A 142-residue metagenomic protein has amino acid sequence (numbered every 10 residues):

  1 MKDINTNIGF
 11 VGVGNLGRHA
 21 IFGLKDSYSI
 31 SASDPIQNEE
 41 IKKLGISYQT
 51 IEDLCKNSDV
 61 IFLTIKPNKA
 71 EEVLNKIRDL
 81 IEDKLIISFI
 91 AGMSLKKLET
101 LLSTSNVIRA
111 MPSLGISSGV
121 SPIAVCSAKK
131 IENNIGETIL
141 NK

Functional and structural regions predicted by a protein language model:
M1-D53, V120-S121: NAD(P)+-binding Rossmann beta1-loop-alpha1 motif at the extreme N-terminus of oxidoreductases
S27-Y28, G45, S58, D83 (+1 more regions): Short, well-ordered alpha-helix to beta-strand connector turns
S31-S33, I87, I108-A110, I123: Hydrophobic/aromatic beta-strand patches that form the interior of the parallel beta-sheet core in alpha/beta enzyme
I36-K42, K96, E132-N134: Short, charged/polar "capping" segments at the starts of alpha-helices and the immediately preceding loops
I41-K43, S58, K97-E99, S117-P122: Short, charged, surface-exposed secondary-structure boundary motifs
T50-L102: Rossmann-fold NAD(P) dinucleotide-binding segment
K97-N106, P122-K142: Internal alpha-helical scaffold of NAD(P)-dependent oxidoreductase catalytic cores
